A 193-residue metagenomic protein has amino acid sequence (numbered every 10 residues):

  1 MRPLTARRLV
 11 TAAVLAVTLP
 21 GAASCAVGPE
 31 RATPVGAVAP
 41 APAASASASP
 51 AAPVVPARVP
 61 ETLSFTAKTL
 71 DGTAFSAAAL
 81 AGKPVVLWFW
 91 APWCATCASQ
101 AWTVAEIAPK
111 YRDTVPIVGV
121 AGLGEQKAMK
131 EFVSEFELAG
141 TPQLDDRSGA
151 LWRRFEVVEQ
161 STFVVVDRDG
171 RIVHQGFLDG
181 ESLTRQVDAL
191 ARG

Functional and structural regions predicted by a protein language model:
M1-S64, G193: N-terminal targeting signals for export/organelle localization
T62-L63, V85, Q160-S161: Short loop/turn microsegments at loop-to-beta-strand junctions
S76-A98: Short active-site neighborhood of thiol/selenol oxidoreductases, capturing the structured segment around
V86-L87, I117, F163: Hydrophobic beta-strand anchors of alpha/beta hydrolase catalytic cores
A91-T96, L123-K127, G149-A150, V158 (+1 more regions): Solvent-exposed loop/turn segments at secondary-structure junctions within structured extracellular/periplasmic domains
A98-F136, R147-S148: Structural microenvironment flanking redox-active thiols in thiol-disulfide oxidoreductases
S134-G140, D146-G193: Thiol/disulfide oxidoreductase modules built on the thioredoxin-like
